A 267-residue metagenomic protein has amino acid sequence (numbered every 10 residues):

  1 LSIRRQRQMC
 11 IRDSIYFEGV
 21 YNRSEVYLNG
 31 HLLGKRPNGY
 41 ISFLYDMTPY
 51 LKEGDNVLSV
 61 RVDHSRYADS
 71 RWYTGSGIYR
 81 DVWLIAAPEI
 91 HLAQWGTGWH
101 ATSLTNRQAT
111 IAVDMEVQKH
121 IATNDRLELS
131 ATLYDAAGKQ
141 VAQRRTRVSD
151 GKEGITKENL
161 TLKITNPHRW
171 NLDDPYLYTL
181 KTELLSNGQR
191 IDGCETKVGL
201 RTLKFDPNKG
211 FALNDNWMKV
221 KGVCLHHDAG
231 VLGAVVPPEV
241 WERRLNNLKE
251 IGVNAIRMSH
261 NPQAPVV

Functional and structural regions predicted by a protein language model:
S2-R7: Positively charged, low-complexity/disordered segments
Q8, R12-W95, H100, H120-I121 (+2 more regions): Accessory beta-strand-rich segments of carbohydrate-active enzymes
R12, L51-D55, N124, K163-L177: Short glycine/proline/serine/threonine-rich loop/turn segments at secondary-structure transition edges
I41-Y45, G154-L162: Short strand-edge motifs at loop-to-beta-strand transitions and within beta-strands of extracellular beta-rich domains
V60, A131, L180-T182: Hydrophobic/tyrosine-rich beta-strand signature of extracellular beta-sandwich/beta-rich modules, prominently
I85, R147-S149, K197-R201: Short beta-strand edge segments in extracellular beta-sheet folds
G96-T97, K181-E250: N-terminal carbohydrate-binding accessory modules
Q108-S149, T156-L160: Beta-strand-rich binding/interaction modules
